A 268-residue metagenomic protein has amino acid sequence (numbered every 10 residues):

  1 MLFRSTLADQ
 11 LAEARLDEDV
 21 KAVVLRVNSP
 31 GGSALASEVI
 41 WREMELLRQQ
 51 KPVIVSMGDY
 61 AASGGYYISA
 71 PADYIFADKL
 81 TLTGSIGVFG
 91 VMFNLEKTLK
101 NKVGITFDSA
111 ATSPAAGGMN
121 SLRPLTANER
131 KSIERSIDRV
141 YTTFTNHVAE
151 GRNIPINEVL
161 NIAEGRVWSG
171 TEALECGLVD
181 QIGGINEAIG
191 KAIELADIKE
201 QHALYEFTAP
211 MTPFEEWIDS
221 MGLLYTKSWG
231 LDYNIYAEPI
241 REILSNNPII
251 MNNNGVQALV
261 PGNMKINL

Functional and structural regions predicted by a protein language model:
M1-A12, D19, R26, I105 (+3 more regions): Intrinsically disordered, low-complexity segments enriched in small/flexible residues
M1-T98: Cleft-lining beta-strand/loop regions that shape enzyme active-site pockets
V27-G31, D59, D180, I185 (+1 more regions): A mature extracytoplasmic/lumenal domain signature
A34-V39, E172-E175, W217-M221: Short glycine/threonine-rich loop-to-helix capping motif typified by GTGT followed within a few residues by an Asp-Pro
V39, L82-L95, A116-L125, I218-L231: Short flexible/disordered coil segments
D59, T81, S113, G165 (+1 more regions): Short, solvent-exposed coil/turn elements at secondary-structure transition points
E96-L195, K199: Charged, glycine-interspersed solvent-exposed loop segments at helix/strand-loop junctions that cap or gate access
